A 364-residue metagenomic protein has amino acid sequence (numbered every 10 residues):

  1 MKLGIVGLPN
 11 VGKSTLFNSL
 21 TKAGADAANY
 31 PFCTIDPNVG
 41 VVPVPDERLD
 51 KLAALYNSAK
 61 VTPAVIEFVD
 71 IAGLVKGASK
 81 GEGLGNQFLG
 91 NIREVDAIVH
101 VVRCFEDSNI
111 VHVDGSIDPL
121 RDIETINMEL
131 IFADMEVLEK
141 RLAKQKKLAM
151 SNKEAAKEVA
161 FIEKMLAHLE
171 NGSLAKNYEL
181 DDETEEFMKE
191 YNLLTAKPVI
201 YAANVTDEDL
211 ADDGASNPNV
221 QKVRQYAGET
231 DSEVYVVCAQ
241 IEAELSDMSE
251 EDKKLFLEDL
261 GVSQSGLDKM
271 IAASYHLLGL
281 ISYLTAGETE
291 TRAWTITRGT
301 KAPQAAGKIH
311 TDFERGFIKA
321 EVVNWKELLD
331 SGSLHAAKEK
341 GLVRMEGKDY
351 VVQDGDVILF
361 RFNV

Functional and structural regions predicted by a protein language model:
M1-V111, E139-K140: Conserved G1/Walker A P-loop phosphate-binding module
K2-V6, F17, K144-V351, N363-V364: C-terminal-of-GTPase-core extension/linker across diverse P-loop GTPases
V6, F32, P37-G40, E47-L49 (+15 more regions): Short capping/connector residues at structural and topological boundaries
P9, I131-D134, N192: Flexible interhelical turns and helix-capping residues at alpha-helix boundaries within structured domains
A23-P31, N38-G40, R48-K51, K80 (+9 more regions): Glycine-rich, flexible loop/turn motifs
F32, D46-L49, T62-F68, E82-D96 (+9 more regions): Amphipathic alpha-helical transducer elements in NTP-driven molecular machines
G40-P45, A72-E82, R93-A155, H168-D181 (+1 more regions): Conserved Switch II/interswitch segment of TRAFAC-class P-loop GTPases
Q353-I358: Structural motif
